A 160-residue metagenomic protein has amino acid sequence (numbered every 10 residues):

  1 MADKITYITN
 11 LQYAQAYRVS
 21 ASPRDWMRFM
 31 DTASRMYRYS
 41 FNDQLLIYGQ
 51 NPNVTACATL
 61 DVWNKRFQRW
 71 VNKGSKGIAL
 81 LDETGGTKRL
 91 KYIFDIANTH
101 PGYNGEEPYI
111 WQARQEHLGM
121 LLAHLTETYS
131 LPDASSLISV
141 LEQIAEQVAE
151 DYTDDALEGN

Functional and structural regions predicted by a protein language model:
M1-N160: N-terminal accessory/interface modules of nucleic-acid-binding and processing proteins
